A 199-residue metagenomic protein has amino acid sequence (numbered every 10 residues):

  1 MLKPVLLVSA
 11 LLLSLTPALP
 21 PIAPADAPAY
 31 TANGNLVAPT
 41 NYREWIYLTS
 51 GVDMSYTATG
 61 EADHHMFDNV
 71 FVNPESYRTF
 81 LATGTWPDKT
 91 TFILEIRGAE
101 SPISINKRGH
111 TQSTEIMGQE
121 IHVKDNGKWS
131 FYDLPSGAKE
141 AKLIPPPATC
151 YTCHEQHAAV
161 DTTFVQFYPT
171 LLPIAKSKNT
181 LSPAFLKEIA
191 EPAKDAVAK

Functional and structural regions predicted by a protein language model:
M1-P4: Positively charged n-region of N-terminal signal peptides that target proteins for export
V8-P17: Bacterial N-terminal signal peptides
A18-A25: Boundary at the C-terminal end of the N-terminal hydrophobic targeting segment
A27-N33, A38-I46, S50-S55, H64 (+1 more regions): Sequence context surrounding c-type heme c attachment/ligation sites in exported
H65-Y77: Short, structured beta-strand/loop micro-motifs enriched in basic residues and often containing a Trp
